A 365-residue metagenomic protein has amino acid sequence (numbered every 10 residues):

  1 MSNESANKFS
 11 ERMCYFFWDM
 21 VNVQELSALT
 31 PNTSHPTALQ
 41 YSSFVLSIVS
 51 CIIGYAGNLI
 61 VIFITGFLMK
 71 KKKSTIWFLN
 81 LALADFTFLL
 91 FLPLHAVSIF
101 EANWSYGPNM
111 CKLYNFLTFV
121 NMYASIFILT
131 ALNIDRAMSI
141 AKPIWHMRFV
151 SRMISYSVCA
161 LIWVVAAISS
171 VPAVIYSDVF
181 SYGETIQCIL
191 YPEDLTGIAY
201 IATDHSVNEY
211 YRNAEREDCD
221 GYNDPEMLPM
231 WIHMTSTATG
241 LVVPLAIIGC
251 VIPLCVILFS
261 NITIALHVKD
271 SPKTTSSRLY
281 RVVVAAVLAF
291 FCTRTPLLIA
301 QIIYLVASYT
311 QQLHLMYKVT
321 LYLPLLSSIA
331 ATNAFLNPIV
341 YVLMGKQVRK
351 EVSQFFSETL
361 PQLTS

Functional and structural regions predicted by a protein language model:
M1-L26: Cytosolic, low-complexity regulatory segments enriched in Ser/Pro/Gly with interspersed Lys/Arg in eukaryotic signaling
F16-W18, E25-T33, I99, Y106-N115 (+7 more regions): Loop architecture of class A 7-transmembrane GPCRs
P36-I48, M69-R152, T320: Extracellular TM2-ECL1-early TM3 structural module of rhodopsin-like
A38-L68, A84, C255-N261: First transmembrane helix
C51, N80-L92, V158-S170, A246-L254 (+2 more regions): Alpha-helical transmembrane segments of multi-pass membrane proteins
I128-A141, A173-I189, V243-T275, L279-S308 (+1 more regions): Class A (rhodopsin-like) GPCR signature focused on the TM5-ICL3 interface and adjacent 7TM helical core
F291-Q301, L321-S365: Seventh transmembrane helix
